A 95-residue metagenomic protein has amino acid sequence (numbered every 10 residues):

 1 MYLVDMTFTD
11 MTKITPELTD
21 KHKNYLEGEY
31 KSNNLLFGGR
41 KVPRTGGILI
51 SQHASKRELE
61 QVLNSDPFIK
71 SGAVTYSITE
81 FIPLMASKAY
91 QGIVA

Functional and structural regions predicted by a protein language model:
M1-A95: Conserved, structured core segments of small domains
